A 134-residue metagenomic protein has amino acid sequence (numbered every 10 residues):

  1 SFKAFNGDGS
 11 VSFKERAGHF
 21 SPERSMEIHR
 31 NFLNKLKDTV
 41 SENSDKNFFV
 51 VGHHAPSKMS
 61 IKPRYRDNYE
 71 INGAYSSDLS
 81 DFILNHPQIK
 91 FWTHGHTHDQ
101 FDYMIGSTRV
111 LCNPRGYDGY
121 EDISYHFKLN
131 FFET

Functional and structural regions predicted by a protein language model:
S1-F49, H54-Y69: Active-site-proximal loop/helix segment associated with metal-binding centers of metalloenzymes
K14-P22, I89-T97, F131-T134: Noncatalytic linker/hinge segments flanking ATPase motor cores
D45, Q88-I89: Short, well-ordered coil loops that connect the C-terminus of an alpha-helix to the N-terminus of a beta-strand
V51-P56, K90-Q100: Histidine-centered catalytic micro-motifs
K62, N72-Q88, H98-T134: Binuclear metal-dependent phosphoesterase catalytic core
D67-G73, T93: Charge-rich, low-complexity terminal tails
